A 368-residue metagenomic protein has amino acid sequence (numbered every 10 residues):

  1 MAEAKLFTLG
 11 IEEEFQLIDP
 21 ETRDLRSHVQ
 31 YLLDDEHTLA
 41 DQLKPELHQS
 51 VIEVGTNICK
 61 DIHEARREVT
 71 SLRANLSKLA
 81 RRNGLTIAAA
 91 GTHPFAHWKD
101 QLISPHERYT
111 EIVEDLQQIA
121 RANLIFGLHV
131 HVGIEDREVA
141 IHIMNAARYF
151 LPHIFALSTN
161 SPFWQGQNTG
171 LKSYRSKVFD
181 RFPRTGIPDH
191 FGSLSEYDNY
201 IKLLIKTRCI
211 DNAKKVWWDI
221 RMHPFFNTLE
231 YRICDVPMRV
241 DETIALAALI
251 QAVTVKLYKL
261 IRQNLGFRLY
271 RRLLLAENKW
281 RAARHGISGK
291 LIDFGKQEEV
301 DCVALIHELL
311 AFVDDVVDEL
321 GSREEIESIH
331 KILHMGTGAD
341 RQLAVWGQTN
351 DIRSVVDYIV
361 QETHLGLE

Functional and structural regions predicted by a protein language model:
M1-N83, I112, F179-E368: C-terminal accessory/tail domains of diverse enzymes
Q42-L47, A80-H93, Q118-I125: Short, flexible active-site-proximal loops enriched in glycine and acidic residues
G84-Q101, Q165-T169: Short, glycine/charge-rich beta-strand/loop segments that flank catalytic centers and engage negatively charged groups
W98-T110, G170-T185, E277-K279: Short, low-order "capping/linker" segments at domain edges
H106-G127: Acidic, His- and aromatic-enriched active-site or binding-groove loops in soluble protein domains that engage sugars
H106-V113, I134-F155, M238-Q251: Helical (often loop-to-helix) elements that flank the catalytic cores of nucleotide-handling enzymes
V130: An acidic/histidine-cluster motif and surrounding catalytic segment that typifies divalent-metal-assisted enzyme active
D136, M144-F191: An exposed, glycine/acidic-rich loop-and-rim segment of catalytic or binding clefts
